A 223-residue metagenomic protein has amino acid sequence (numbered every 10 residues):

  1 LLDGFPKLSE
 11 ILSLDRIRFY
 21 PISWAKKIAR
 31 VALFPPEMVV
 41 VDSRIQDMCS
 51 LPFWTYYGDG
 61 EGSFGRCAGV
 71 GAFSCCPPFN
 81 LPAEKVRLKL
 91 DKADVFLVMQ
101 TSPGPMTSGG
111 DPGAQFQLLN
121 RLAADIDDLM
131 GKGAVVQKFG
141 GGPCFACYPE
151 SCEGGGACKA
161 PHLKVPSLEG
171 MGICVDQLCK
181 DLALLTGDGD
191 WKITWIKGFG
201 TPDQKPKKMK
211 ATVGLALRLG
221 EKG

Functional and structural regions predicted by a protein language model:
L2-L12, R18-G223: Catalytic cores of enzyme domains
